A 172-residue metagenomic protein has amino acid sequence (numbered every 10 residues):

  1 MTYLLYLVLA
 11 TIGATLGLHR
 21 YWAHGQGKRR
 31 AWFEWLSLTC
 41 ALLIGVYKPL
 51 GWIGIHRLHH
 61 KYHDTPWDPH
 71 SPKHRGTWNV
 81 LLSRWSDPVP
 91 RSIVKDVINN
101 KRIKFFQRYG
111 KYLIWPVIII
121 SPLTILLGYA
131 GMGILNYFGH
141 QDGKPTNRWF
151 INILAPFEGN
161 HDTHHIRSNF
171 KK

Functional and structural regions predicted by a protein language model:
M1-F138, N160, R167-K172: Non-catalytic, topology-defining segments of multipass membrane proteins
D142-R167: Active-site-proximal inter-transmembrane loops
